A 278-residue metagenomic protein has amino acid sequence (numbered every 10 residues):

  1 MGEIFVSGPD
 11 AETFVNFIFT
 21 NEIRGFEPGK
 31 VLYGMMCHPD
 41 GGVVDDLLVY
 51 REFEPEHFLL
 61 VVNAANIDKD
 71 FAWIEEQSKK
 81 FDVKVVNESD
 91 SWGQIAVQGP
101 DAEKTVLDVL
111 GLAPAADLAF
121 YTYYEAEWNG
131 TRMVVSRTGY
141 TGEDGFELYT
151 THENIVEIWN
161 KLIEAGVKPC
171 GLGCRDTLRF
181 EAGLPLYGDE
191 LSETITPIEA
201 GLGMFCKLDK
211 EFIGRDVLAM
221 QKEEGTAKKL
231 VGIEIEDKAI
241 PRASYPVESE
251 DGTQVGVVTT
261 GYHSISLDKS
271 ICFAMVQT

Functional and structural regions predicted by a protein language model:
M1-M36, G42, G173: Acidic, proline/glycine-enriched N-terminal capping motif
G8-N21, V44-E52, A96-L107, D189: Charged, low-complexity, helix/coiled-coil-prone segments
E22-Q77: Well-ordered mid-protein domain cores that form the structural environment of catalytic cofactors
F53-T278: Conserved, structured C-terminal
